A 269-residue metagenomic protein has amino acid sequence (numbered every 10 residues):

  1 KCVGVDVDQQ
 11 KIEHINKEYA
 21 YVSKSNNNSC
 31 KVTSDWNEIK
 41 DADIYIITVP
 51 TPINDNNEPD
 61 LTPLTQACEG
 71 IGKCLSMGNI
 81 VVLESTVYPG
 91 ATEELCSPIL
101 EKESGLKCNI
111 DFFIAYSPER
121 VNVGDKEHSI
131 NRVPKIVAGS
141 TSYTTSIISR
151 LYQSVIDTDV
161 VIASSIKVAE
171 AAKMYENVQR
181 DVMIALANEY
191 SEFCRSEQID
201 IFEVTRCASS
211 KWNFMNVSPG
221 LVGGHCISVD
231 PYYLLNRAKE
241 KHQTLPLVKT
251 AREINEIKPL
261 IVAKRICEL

Functional and structural regions predicted by a protein language model:
K1-L269: Structural/interface elements that position substrates and couple domains in central-metabolism enzymes
